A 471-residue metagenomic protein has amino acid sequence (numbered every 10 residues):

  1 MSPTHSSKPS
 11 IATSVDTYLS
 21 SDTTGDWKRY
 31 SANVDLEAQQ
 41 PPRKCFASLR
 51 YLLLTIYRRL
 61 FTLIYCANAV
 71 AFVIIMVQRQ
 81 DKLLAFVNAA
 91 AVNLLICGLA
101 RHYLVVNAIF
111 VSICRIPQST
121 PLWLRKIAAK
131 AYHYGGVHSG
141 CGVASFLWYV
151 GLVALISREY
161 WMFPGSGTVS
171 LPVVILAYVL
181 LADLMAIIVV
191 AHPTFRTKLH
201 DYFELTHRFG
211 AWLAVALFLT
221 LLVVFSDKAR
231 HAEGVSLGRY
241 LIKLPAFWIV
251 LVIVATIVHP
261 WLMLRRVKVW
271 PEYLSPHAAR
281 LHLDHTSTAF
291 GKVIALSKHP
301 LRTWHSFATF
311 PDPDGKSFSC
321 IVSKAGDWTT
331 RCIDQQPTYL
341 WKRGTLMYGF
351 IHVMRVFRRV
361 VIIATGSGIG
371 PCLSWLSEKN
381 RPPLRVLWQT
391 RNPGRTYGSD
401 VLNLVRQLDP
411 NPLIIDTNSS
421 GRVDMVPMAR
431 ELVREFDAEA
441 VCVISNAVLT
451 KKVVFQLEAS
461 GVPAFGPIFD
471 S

Functional and structural regions predicted by a protein language model:
M1-S471: FNR-like FAD-binding dehydrogenase module
